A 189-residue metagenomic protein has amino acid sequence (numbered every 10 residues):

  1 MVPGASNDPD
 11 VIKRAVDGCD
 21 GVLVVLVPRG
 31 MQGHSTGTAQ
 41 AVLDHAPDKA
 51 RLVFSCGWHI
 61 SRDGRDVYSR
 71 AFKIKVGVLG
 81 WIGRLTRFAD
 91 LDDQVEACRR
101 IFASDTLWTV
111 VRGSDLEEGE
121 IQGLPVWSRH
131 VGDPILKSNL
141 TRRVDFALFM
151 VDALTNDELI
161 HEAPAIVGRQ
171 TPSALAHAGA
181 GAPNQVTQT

Functional and structural regions predicted by a protein language model:
P3-G4: Cofactor-binding loops of NAD(P)H-dependent oxidoreductases, dominated by short-chain dehydrogenase/reductases
N7-R14, P28-G33, P47-R51, W58-T187: Oxidoreductase cofactor-interface core, primarily capturing Rossmann-like NAD(P)-dependent enzymes
C19: An anion/phosphate-binding loop that grips the pyrophosphate of nucleotide cofactors and donors
V22, L52: Receiver (REC) domain switch-region micro-motif
V25: Residues lining the SAM
T38-A41, H45: Short, conserved SAM-binding segment of the class I
